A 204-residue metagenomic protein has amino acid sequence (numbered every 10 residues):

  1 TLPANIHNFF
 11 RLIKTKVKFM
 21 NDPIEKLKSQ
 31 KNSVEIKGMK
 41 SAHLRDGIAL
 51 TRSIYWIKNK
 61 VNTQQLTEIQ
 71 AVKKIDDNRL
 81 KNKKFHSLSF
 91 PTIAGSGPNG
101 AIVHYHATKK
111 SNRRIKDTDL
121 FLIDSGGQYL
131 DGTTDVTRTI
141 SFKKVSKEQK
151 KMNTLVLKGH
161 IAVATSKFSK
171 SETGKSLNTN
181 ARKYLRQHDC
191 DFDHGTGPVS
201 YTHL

Functional and structural regions predicted by a protein language model:
T1-L204: Active-site neighborhoods and metal-handling regions in enzymes and metal-associated proteins
